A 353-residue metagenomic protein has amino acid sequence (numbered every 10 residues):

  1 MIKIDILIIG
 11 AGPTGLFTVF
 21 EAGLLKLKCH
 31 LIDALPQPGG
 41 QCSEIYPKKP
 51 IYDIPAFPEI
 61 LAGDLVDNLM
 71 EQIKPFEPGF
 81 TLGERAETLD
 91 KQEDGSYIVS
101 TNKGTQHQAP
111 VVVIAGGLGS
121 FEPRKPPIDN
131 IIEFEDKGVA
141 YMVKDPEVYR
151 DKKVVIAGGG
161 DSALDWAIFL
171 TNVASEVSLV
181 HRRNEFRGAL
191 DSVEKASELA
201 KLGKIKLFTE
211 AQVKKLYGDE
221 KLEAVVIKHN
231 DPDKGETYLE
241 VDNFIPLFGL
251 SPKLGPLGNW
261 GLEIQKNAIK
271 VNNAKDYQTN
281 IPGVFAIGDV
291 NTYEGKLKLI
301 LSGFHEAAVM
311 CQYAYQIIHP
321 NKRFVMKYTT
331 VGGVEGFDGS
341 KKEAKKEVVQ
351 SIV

Functional and structural regions predicted by a protein language model:
M1-I9, C29, Q37, F80-K152 (+4 more regions): FAD-binding core/adjacent interface of flavoenzyme oxidoreductases
I2, E194-E198, K214-K215, Q312 (+1 more regions): Mid-to-C-terminal Rossmann-like scaffold of FAD/NAD(P)H-dependent oxidoreductases
I4-L31, W166-T171: N-terminal Rossmann-like FAD-binding beta1-loop-alpha1 element of flavoenzymes
G23-E44, S178-G188: Glycine-rich FAD pyrophosphate-binding loop
P36-I60, A189-K195: Conserved N-terminal glycine-rich FAD pyrophosphate-binding loop of Rossmann-like flavoproteins
I73-T101, Q106-A109, T171-N273, K322-T329 (+1 more regions): A Rossmann-like FAD-binding core segment of flavoenzymes
P127-V148, E240-L301, V309: FAD-site-proximal beta/loop scaffold in flavoenzymes
L164-W166, V290-V334: A conserved FAD-binding loop/helix module that cradles the flavin
